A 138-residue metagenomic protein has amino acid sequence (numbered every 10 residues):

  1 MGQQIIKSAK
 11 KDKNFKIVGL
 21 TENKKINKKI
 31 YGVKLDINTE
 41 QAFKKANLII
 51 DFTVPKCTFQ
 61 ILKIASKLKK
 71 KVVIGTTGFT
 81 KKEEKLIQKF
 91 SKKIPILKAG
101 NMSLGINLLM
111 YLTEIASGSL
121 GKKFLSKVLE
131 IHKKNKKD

Functional and structural regions predicted by a protein language model:
G2-Q3: N-terminal Rossmann-fold NAD(P) dinucleotide-binding loop
K11-G32: NAD(P)-binding Rossmann-fold cofactor-contacting core
I17, L35, V72-V73, I96: Hydrophobic beta-strand scaffold residues
E22-N23, T77-F79, N101-M102, I131-K134: Short, ordered loop/turn segments at secondary-structure junctions
G32-K45: Short acidic low-complexity segments
N47-I50: N-terminal Rossmann-like NAD(P) cofactor-binding module of classical short-chain dehydrogenase/reductase
K56-L68, G75-K98, L104-S117: Rossmann-fold NAD(P)-binding glycine/threonine-rich loop
L108-D138: Conserved anion/nucleotide-ligand pocket segment
